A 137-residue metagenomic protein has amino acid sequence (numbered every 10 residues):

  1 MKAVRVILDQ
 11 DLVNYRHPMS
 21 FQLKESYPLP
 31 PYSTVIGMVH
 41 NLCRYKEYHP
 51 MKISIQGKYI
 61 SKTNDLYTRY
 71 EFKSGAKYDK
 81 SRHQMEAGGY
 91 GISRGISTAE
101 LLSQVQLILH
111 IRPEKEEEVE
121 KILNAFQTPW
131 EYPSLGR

Functional and structural regions predicted by a protein language model:
M1, H49, S103-V105: Short, well-ordered loop/turn elements at secondary-structure boundaries
M1-S20: N-terminal, Lys/Arg- and Ser/Thr-rich interaction peptides
V4, I53, V105-L107: Generic beta-strand structural signal
L8-Q10, G57, I111-P113: Short, structured patches in soluble enzyme cores that scaffold and shape functional sites
V13-N14, K46-H49, E116-V119: Primarily extracytoplasmic ectodomains and periplasmic/lumenal surface modules that are beta-strand-rich
P18-M85: Glycine/small-residue-rich interface belts in oligomeric ring/scaffold proteins and their assembly partners
T63-R137: Internal, well-folded beta-alpha domain core
